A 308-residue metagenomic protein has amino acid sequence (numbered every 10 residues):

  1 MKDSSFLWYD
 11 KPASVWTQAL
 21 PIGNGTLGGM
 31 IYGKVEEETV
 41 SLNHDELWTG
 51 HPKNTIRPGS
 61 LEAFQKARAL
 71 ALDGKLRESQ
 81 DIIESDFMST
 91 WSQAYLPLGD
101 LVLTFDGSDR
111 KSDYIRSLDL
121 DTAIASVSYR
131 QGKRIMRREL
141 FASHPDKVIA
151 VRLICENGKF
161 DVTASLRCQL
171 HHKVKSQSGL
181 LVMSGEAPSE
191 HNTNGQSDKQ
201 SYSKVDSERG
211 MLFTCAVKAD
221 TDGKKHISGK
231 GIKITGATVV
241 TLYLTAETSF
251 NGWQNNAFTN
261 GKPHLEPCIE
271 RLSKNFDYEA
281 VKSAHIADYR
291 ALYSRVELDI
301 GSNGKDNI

Functional and structural regions predicted by a protein language model:
M1-I308: Aromatic-residue-lined binding/catalytic grooves and analogous aromatic/hydrophobic interfacial grooves in multimeric
